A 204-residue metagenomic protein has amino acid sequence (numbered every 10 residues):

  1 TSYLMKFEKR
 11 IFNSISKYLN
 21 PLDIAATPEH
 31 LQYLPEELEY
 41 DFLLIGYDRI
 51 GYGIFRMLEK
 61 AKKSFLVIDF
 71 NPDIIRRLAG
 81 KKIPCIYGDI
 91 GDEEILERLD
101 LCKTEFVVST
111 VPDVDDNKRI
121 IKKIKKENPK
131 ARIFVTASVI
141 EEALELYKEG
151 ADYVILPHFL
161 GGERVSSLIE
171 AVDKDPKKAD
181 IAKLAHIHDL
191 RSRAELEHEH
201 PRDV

Functional and structural regions predicted by a protein language model:
T1-V204: Cytosolic regulatory regions of ion transport systems
